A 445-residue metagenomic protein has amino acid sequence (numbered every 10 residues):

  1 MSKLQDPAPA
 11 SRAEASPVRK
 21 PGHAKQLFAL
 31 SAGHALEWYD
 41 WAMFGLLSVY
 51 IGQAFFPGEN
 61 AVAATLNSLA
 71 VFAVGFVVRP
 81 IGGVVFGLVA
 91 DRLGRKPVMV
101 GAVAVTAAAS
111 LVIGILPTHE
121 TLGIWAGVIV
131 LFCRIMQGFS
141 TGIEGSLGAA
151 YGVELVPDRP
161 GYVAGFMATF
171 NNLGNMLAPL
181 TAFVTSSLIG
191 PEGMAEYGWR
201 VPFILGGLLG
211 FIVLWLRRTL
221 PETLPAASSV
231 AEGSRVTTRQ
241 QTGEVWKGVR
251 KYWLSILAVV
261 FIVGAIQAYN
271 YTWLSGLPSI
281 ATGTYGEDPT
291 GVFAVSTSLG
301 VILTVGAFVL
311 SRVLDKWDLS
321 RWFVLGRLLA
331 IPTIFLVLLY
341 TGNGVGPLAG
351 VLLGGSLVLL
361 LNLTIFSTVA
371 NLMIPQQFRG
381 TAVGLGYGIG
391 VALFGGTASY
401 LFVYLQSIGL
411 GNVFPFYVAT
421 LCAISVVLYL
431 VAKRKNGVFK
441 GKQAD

Functional and structural regions predicted by a protein language model:
G45, Y252-I302, G395: Extracytoplasmic gate region of multi-pass secondary transporters
S48-P80: Extracellular/periplasmic helix-loop-helix junction of adjacent transmembrane segments in MFS-like secondary
G83-R95, G306-L319: Helix-to-loop junctions at the C-terminal end of transmembrane segments in multipass secondary transporters
A104-L122, L329-N343: C-terminal ends and interior cores of transmembrane alpha-helices in multi-pass membrane transporters/permeases
G123-G142, P347-L361: Hydrophobic core of transmembrane alpha-helices in multi-pass small-molecule transporters, especially MFS/SLC-type
C133-T169: Cytoplasmic helix-loop-helix junction between adjacent transmembrane helices in 12-TM secondary transporters
Y162-S186, L209, G386-A398: Glycine-rich segments within core transmembrane alpha-helices of 12-TM secondary carriers
Q377-I408: A late C-terminal transmembrane helix in Major Facilitator Superfamily
